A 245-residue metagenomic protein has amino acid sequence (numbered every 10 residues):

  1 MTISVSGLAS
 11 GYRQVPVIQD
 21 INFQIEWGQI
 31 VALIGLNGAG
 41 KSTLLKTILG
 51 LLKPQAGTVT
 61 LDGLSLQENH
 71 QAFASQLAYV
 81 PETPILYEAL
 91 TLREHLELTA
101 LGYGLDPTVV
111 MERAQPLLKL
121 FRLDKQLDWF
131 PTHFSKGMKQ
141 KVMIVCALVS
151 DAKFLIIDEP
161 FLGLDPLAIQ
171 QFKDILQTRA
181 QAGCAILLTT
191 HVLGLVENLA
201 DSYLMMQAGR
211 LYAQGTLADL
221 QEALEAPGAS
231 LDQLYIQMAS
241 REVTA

Functional and structural regions predicted by a protein language model:
I34-L36: The feature captures the beta-strand-to-loop junction immediately N-terminal to the Walker
L49: Helix-to-loop junction immediately C-terminal to a conserved catalytic motif
G57-E68, A72-F73: Conserved ABC transporter NBD signature motif
E97, L101, T108-Q126: Conserved ABC ATPase "signature" region
F130-G137: Conserved ABC ATPase signature
L155-E159: Catalytic Walker B motif of ABC-type/P-loop ATPase nucleotide-binding domains
